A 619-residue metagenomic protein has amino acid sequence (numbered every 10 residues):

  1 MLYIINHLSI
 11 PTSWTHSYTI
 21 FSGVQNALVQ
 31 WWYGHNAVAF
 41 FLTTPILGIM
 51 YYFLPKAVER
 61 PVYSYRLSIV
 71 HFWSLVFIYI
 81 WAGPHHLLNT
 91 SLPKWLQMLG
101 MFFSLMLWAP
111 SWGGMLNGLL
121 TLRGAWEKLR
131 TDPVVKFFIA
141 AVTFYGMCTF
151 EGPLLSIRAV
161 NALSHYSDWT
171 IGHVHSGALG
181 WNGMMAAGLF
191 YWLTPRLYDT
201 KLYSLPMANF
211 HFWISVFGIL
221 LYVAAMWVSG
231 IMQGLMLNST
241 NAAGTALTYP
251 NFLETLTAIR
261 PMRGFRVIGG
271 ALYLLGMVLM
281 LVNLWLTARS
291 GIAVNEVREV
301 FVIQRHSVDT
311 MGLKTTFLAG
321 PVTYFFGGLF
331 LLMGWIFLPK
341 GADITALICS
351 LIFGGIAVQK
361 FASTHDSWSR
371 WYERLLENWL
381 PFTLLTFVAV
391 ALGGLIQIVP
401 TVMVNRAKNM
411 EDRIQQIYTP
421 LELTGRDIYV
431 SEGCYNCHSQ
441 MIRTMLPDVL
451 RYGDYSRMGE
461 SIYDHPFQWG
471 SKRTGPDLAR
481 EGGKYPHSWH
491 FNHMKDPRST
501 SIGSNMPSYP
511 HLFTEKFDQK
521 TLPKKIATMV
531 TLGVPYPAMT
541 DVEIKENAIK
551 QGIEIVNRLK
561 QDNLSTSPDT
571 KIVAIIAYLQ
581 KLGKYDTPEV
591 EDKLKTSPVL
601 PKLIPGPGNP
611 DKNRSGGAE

Functional and structural regions predicted by a protein language model:
M1-S13, W31-A57, Y65-L87, L99-T121 (+11 more regions): Hydrophobic cores of alpha-helical transmembrane segments in multi-pass integral membrane proteins
I20-W32, H165-Y166, F252-T257: Juxtamembrane membrane-water interface segments that cap and precede transmembrane helices
A125-K128, G291-A319, D366-L376: Membrane-interfacial, low-structure loops and terminal tails that flank and connect transmembrane helices in multi-pass
V278-V294, Y578-E589: Ser/Thr/Pro-rich, low-complexity mucin-like regions that serve as glycosylated stalks/linkers or repetitive adhesive
L281, Y418-Q440, D454-S456, I575: Sequence/structural segment immediately N-terminal to covalent heme-attachment motifs in c-type and related
Q359-Y418, Y536-M539, I544-Q551, Y578-E619: Post-cleavage N-terminal segment of exported redox proteins
L385-L392, N436, L450-I572, G617: Electron-transfer interface patches adjacent to heme c in soluble/periplasmic c-type cytochromes and di-/multiheme
N405-V430, T444-M445, T474, K560-S567 (+1 more regions): Electrostatic cytochrome c docking/interface patches
